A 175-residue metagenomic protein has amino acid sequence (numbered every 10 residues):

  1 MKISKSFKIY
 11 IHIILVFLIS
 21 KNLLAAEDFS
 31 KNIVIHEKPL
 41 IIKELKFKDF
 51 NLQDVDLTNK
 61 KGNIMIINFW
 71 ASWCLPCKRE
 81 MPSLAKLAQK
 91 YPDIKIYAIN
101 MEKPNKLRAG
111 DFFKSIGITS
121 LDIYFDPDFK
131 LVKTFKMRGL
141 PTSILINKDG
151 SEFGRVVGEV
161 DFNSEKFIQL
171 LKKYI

Functional and structural regions predicted by a protein language model:
K2-I11: Bacterial N-terminal signal peptides that target proteins for export
Y10-K21: Bacterial N-terminal signal peptides
A26-L57: N-terminal "domain-start" segment that seeds a small globular fold
D56-K78: Short active-site neighborhood of thiol/selenol oxidoreductases, capturing the structured segment around
K61-N63, D93, I118-S120, M137: Active-site acidic short loop of glycosyltransferases
I66-I67, I96, S143: Hydrophobic beta-strand anchors of alpha/beta hydrolase catalytic cores
K78-I116, P127-T134: Structural microenvironment flanking redox-active thiols in thiol-disulfide oxidoreductases
K114-T119, D126-L170: Thiol/disulfide oxidoreductase modules built on the thioredoxin-like
